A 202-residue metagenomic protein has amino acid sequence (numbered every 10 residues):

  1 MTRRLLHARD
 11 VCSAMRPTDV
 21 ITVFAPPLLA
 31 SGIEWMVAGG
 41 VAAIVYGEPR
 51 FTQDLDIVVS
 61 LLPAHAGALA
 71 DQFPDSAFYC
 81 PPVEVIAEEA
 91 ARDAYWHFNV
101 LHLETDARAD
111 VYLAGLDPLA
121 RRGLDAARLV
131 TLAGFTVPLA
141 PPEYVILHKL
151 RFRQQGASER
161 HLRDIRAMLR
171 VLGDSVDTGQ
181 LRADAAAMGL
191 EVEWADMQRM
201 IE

Functional and structural regions predicted by a protein language model:
M1-E202: Compositionally biased terminal segments of proteins
